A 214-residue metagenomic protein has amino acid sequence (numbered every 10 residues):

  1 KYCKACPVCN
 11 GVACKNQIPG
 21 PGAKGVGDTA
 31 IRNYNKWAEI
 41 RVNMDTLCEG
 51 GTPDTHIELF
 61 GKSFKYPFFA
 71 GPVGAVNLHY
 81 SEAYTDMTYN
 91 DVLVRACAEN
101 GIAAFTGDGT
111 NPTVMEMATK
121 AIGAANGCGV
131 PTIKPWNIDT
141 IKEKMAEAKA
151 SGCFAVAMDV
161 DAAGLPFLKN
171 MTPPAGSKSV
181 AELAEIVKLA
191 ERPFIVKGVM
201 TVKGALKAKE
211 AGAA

Functional and structural regions predicted by a protein language model:
K1-F64: An N-cap/entry alpha-helix motif that binds or orients negatively charged groups
P21, D54, D86-V92: Non-catalytic, usually N-terminal nucleic-acid engagement modules in DNA/RNA processing proteins
G22, E82, T106-G109, I133-K134 (+2 more regions): Glycine- and other small-residue-rich loops at beta-strand/loop junctions that grip anionic moieties
F68-G71, I102-G107, G127-I133, V156 (+2 more regions): Hydrophobic faces of well-ordered beta-strands that scaffold small-molecule active sites in alpha/beta enzyme cores
F69-D86, V130-D139, R192-M200: Active-site mouth loops of central-metabolism enzymes
A75-E82, G109-T113, D161-M171: Glycine-rich, proline-tolerant flexible connector loops at the mouths of alpha/beta enzymes
T88-N137: A gly/proline- and charged-residue-enriched helix-loop-helix capping module
V94-R95, G123-A124, W136-A214: Alpha/beta enzyme core
